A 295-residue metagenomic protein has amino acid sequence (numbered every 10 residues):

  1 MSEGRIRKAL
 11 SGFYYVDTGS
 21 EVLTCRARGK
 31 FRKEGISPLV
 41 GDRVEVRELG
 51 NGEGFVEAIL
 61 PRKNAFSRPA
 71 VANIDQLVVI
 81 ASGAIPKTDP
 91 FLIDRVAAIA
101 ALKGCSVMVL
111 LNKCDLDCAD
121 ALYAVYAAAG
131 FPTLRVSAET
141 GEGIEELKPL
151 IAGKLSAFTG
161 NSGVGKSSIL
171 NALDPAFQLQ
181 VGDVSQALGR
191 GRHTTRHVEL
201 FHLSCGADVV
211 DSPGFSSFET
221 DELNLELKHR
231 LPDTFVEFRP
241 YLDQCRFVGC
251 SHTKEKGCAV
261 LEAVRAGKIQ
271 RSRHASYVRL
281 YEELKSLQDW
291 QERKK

Functional and structural regions predicted by a protein language model:
M1-L10: Structural detector for short beta-strands of small beta-barrel domains
G12-V16: Short aromatic-glycine-enriched beta-strand elements
V22-G29: A short macromolecule-binding patch
G29, G35-G52, A58-L77, S82-G83 (+5 more regions): Helix-rich effector regions associated with P-loop NTPase G domains
L92-R95: Charged helix-capping and loop-helix junction motifs
K113-V164: Canonical P-loop GTPase G-domain recognition
S162, S167-S168, A172: Walker A/P-loop
